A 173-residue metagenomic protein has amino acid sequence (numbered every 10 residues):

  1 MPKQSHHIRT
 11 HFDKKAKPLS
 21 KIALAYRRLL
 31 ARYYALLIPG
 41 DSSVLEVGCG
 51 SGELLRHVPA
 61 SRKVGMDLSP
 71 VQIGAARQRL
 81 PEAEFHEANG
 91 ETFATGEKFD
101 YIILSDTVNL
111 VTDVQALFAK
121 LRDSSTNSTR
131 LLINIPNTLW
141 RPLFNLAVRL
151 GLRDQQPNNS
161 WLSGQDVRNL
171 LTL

Functional and structural regions predicted by a protein language model:
M1-D41, E53: Conserved class I S-adenosyl-L-methionine
G50-E91: Class I SAM-dependent methyltransferase SAM/SAH-binding core
T92-E97: Short conserved loop adjoining the S-adenosyl-L-methionine
I103: A conserved beta-strand element that flanks and buttresses the S-adenosyl-L-methionine
D106-T107: Short catalytic micro-motifs in class I SAM-dependent methyltransferases
Q115-R130: A short glycine-rich, Lys/Arg-flanked "PGG" loop and its adjoining helix->strand segment in the class I
L132-D154: Conserved class I S-adenosyl-L-methionine
R149-D166: Acceptor-substrate binding/catalytic loop of class I
